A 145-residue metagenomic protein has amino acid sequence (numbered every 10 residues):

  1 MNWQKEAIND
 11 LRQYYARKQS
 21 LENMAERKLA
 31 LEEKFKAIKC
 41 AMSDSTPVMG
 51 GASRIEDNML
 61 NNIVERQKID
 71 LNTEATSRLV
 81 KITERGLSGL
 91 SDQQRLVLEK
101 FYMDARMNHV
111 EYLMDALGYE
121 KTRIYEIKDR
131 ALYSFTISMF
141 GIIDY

Functional and structural regions predicted by a protein language model:
M1-G89, G141-Y145: N-terminal interaction/assembly modules
L79, L90-Q94, I127: N-terminal positioning helix adjacent to the helix-turn-helix/winged-helix DNA-binding module
L90-N108: Short amphipathic alpha helix immediately N-terminal
Q94, K121, I143-D144: Secondary-structure boundary/capping signal
A105-R123: Helix-turn-helix DNA-binding module
L117-S138: DNA-recognition helix of helix-turn-helix
